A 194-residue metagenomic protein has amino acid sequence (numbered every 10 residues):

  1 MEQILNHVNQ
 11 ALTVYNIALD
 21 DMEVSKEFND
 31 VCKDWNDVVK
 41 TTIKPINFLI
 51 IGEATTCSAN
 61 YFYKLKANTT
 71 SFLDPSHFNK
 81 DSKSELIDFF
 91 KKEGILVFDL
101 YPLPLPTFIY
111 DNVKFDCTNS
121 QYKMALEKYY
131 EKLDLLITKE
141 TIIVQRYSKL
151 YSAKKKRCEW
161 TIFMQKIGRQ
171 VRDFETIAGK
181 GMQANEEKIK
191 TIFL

Functional and structural regions predicted by a protein language model:
M1-K33, K91, T107-I137, K149-L194: C-terminal capping/extension of enzyme domains
S25-K91, F163, G179: Adenosine ribonucleotide-centric catalytic and binding domains
N47-L49, I95, L135, E140-I142: Structural motif
F48-I51, I143-V144, V171, I189: Hydrophobic beta-strand residues in large extracellular and virion-surface proteins
I50-T55, F98-L105, E175-I177: Short loop/turn segments at strand-loop or loop-helix junctions that form parts of catalytic or ligand-binding pockets
E53-A54, Q145-L150: Short, well-ordered beta-to-alpha junction loops that form the rim of enzyme active sites and present histidine/acidic
N68-Y122, E127: Conserved catalytic-core helix/loop/strand module for nucleotide-ribose chemistry
Y101-P106, E140, Q145-R146: Functionally constrained cores in energy, signaling, and assembly domains
